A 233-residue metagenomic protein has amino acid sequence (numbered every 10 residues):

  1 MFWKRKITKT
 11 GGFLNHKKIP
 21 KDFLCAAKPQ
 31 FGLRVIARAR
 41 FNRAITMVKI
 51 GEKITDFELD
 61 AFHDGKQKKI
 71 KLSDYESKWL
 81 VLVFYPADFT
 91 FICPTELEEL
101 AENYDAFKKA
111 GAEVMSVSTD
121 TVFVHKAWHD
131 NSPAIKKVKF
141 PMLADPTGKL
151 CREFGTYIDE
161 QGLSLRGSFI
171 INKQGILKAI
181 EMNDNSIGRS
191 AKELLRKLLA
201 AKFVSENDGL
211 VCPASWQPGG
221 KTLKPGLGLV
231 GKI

Functional and structural regions predicted by a protein language model:
F2, F13-D60: N-terminal targeting signals for export/organelle localization
R5-I7: Intrinsically disordered, glycine-rich low-complexity segments
C25, I45-I233: Chalcogenol-based redox active-site neighborhoods
